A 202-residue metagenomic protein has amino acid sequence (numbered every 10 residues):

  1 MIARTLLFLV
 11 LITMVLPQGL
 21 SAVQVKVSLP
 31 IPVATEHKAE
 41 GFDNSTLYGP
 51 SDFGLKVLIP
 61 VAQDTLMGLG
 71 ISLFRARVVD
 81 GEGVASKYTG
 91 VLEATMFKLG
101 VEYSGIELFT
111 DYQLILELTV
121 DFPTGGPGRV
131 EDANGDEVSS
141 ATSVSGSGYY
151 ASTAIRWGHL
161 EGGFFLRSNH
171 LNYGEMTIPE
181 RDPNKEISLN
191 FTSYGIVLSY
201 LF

Functional and structural regions predicted by a protein language model:
M1-Q24, F202: Cleavable N-terminal export/targeting peptides
Q18-G81, I106, S199-L201: Short glycine/proline- and aromatic-enriched beta-strand/turn motifs that initiate or cap beta-hairpins
G19-V25, Q63-M67, T95, T110-L116 (+2 more regions): Outer-envelope beta-barrel architecture signal
L29-T35, I71-R77, E93, Y103-G105 (+4 more regions): Transmembrane beta-strands of outer-membrane beta-barrel pores
E36-N44, V78-Y88, T124-S143, Y173-D182: Outer-membrane beta-barrel translocator domains and adjoining extracellular loop/strand segments of Gram-negative
G41-D43, S143-F202: Predominantly the C-terminal beta-signal and adjacent terminal strand-loop region of outer-membrane beta-barrel
S45-F53, R75-R77, K87-L99, Y112 (+3 more regions): Residues that define the transmembrane beta-barrel architecture of outer-membrane proteins
F53-V61, I71, F97-G105, T110 (+4 more regions): Residues on the lipid-exposed face of transmembrane beta-strands in outer-membrane beta-barrel proteins
